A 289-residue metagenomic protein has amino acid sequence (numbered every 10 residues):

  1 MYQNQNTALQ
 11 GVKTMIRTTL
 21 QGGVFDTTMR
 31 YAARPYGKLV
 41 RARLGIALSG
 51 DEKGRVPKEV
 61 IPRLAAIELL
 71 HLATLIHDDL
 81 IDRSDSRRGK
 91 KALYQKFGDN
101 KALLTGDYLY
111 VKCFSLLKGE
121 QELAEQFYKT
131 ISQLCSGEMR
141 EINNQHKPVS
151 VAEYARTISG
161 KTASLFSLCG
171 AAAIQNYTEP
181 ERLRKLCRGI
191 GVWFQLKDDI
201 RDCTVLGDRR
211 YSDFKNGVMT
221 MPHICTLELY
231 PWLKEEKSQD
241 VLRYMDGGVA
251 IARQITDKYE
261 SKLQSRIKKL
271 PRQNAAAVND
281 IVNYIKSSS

Functional and structural regions predicted by a protein language model:
M1-S289: All-alpha prenyltransferase/terpene-synthase fold signal
